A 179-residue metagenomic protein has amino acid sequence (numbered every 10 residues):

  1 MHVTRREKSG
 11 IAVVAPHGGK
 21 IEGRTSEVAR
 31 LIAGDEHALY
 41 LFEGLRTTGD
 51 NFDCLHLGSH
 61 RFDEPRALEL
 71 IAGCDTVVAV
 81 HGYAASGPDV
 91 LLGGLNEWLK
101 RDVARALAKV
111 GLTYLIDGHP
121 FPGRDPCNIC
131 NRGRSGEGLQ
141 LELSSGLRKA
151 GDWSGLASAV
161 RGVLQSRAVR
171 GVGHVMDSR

Functional and structural regions predicted by a protein language model:
M1-R179: N-terminal catalytic or cofactor-binding beta/alpha core of small enzyme domains
